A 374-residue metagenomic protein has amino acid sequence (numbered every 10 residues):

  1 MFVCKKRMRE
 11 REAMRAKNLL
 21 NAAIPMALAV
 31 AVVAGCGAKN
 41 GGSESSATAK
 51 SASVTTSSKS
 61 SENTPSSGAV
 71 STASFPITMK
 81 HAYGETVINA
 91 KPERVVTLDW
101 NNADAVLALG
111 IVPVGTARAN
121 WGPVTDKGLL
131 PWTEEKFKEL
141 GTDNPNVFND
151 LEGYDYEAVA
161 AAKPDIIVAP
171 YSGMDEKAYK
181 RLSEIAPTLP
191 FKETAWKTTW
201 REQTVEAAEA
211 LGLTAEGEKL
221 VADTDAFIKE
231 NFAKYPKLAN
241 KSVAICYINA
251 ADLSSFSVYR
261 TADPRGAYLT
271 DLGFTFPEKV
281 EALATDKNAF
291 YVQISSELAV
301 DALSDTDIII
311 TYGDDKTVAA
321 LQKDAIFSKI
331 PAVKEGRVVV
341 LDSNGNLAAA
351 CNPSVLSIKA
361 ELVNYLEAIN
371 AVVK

Functional and structural regions predicted by a protein language model:
K5-A34: Sec-dependent bacterial lipoprotein signal peptides
A34-S67: Bacterial lipoprotein signal-peptidase II cleavage site
P92-V96, V112, P187, K241-S242 (+2 more regions): Residues that mark the start of a beta-strand
A103-D155: A short, structured surface patch at a secondary-structure boundary
Y156-V159, K163-A169, P187, A299 (+1 more regions): Proline-aspartate-enriched helix->loop->beta-strand connector
K177-L253, A348-K374: Extracytoplasmic substrate-binding proteins
E209, A302-K374: Structured C-terminal subdomain patch of bacterial secreted/periplasmic proteins
S255-F290: Alpha-helical, coiled-coil/dimerization segments enriched in small aliphatic residues
